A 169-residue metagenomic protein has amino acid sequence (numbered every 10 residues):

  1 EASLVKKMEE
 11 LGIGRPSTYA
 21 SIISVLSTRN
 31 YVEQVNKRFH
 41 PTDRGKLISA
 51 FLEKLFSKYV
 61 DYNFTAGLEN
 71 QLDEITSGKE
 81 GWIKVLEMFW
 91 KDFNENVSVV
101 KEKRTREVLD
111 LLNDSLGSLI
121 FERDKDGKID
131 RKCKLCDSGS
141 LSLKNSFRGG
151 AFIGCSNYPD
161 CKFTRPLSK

Functional and structural regions predicted by a protein language model:
E1-K169: Basic, low-complexity terminal or inter-domain segments flanking catalytic cores
